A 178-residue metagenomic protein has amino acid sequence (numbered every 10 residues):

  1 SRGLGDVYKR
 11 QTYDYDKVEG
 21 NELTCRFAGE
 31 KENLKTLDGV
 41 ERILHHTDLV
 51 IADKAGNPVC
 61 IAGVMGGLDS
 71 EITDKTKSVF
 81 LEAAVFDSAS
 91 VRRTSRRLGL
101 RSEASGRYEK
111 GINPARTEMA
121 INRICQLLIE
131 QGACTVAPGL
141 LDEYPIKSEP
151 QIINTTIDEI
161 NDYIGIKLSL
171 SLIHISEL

Functional and structural regions predicted by a protein language model:
S1-L172, S176: RNA/tRNA-interacting regions in translation and RNA-turnover enzymes
